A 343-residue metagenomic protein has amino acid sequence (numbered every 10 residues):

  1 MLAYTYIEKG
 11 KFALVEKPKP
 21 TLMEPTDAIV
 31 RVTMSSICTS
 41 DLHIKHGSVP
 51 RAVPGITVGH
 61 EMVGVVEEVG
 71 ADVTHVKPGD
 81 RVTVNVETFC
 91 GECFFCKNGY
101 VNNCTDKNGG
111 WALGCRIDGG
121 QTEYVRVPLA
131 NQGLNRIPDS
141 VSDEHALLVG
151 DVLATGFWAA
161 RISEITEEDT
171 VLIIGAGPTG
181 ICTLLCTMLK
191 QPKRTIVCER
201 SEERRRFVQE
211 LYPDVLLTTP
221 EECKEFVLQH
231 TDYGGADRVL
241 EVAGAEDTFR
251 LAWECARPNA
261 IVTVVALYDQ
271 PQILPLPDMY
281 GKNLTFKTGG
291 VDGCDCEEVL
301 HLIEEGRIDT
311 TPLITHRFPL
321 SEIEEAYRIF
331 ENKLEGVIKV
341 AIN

Functional and structural regions predicted by a protein language model:
M1-A3, E225-F226, R250-E254, G293-N343: C-terminal hydrophobic helical "lid"/dimerization subdomain of Rossmann-like NAD(P)H-dependent oxidoreductases
P20-S35, S48-K97, P138-V141: Glycine-rich beta-strand-centered segment in the early N-terminal region that forms part of a ligand/cofactor-binding
H75-P78, E167, P258: Short, flexible surface segments
G79, E168, P213, G235-A236 (+1 more regions): Local beta-strand N-terminus motif with an aromatic residue
E92-I174: NAD(P)H dinucleotide-binding glycine-rich loop of Rossmann-like/cofactor-binding domains, especially the beta1-alpha1
R136-E221, E225: Mid-domain Rossmann-like dinucleotide-binding core that forms the NAD(H)/NADP(H) cofactor-binding site
S163, K193, R205-T285: Glycine-rich cofactor phosphate-binding loops and adjacent beta1-alpha1 units of small-molecule cofactor enzyme domains
E199, A266, G290: Conserved acidic E/D residue at the C-terminus of a beta-strand in Rossmann-like folds
